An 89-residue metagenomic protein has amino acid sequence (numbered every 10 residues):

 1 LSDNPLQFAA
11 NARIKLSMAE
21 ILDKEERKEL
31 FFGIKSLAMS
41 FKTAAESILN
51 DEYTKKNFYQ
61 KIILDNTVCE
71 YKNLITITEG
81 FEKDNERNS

Functional and structural regions predicted by a protein language model:
L1-T43: Amphipathic alpha-helical dimerization/coiled-coil segments that flank or bridge DNA-binding/regulatory modules
I21, N50-T54, K83: Short, flexible helix-adjacent loops and helix caps
E29-G33, K61-L64, T78-F81: A general structural signal for short secondary-structure boundary/capping elements
A38-L49, Y71, T78, N85: Non-transmembrane amphipathic alpha-helical segments
A45-D65: Acidic interhelical loop/turn segments
D65-I75: Extended, low-aromatic, Leu/Ala- and acidic/polar-enriched alpha-helical coiled-coil segments that form the periplasmic
N88-S89: Long amphipathic alpha-helical coiled-coil segments
